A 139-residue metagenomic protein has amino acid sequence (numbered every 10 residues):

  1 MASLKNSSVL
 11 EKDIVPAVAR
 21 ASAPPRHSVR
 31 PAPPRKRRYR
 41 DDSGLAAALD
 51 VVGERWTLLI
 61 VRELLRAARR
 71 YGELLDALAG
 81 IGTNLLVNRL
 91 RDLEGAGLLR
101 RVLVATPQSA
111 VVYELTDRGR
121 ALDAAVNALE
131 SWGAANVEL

Functional and structural regions predicted by a protein language model:
M1-V52: N-terminal leader segment of winged-helix/HTH proteins
S43-L85: N-terminal helix-turn-helix DNA-binding core of bacterial DNA-binding proteins
G53, A105-L129: Basic, amphipathic "hinge/linker" alpha-helix immediately C-terminal to the N-terminal HTH DNA-binding motif
L58, A96, L122-V137: Alpha-helical linker/hinge and terminal dimerization helices associated with HTH transcriptional regulators
L86-A96: Basic amphipathic alpha-helical segments that dock to polyanions
